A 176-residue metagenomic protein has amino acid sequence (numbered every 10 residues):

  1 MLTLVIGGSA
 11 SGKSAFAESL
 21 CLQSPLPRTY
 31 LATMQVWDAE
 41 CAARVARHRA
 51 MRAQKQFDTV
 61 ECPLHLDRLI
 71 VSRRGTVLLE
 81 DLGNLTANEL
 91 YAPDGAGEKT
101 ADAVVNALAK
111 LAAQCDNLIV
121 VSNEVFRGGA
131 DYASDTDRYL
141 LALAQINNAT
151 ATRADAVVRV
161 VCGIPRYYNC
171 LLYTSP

Functional and structural regions predicted by a protein language model:
L2: Walker A (P-loop) ATP-phosphate-binding motif of ABC ATPase nucleotide-binding domains
V5: Hydrophobic anchor at the beta1->P-loop junction of P-loop NTPases
G8-R68: Conserved P-loop
A10, Q35, G83, V125-F126 (+1 more regions): Short, glycine/serine-rich, charged loops/turns that create anion-binding and catalytic segments at active sites
P27, G75-T76, L118: The start of beta-strands in P-loop NTPase/AAA+ ATPase cores
D58-T100: Helix-adjacent hinge/juxtasegments
N88-L171: Replace "adjacent to P-loop NTPase cores in ATP/GTP-dependent enzymes" with "adjacent to NTP-binding cores
Y173-P176: Conserved small/polar residues in nucleotide/adenosyl-binding loops
